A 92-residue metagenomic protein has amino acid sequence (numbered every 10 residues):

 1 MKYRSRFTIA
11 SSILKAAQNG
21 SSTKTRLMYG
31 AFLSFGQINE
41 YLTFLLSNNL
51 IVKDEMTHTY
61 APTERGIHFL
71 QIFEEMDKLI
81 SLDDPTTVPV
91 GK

Functional and structural regions predicted by a protein language model:
M1-R4: Short amphipathic alpha-helical boundary/capping segments
R6, E55-Y60: Short, Lys/Arg-rich nucleic-acid/phosphate-binding segment
R6-S22: Short amphipathic alpha-helical interface segments
S21-G30: Short acidic, hydrophobic short linear motifs in intrinsically disordered regions
F32-S47: Short amphipathic alpha-helical interaction segments
L46-E55: A short, conserved structural fragment
H58-F73: Basic, amphipathic "hinge/linker" alpha-helix immediately C-terminal to the N-terminal HTH DNA-binding motif
E74-K92: Amphipathic alpha-helical dimerization/coiled-coil segments that flank or bridge DNA-binding/regulatory modules
